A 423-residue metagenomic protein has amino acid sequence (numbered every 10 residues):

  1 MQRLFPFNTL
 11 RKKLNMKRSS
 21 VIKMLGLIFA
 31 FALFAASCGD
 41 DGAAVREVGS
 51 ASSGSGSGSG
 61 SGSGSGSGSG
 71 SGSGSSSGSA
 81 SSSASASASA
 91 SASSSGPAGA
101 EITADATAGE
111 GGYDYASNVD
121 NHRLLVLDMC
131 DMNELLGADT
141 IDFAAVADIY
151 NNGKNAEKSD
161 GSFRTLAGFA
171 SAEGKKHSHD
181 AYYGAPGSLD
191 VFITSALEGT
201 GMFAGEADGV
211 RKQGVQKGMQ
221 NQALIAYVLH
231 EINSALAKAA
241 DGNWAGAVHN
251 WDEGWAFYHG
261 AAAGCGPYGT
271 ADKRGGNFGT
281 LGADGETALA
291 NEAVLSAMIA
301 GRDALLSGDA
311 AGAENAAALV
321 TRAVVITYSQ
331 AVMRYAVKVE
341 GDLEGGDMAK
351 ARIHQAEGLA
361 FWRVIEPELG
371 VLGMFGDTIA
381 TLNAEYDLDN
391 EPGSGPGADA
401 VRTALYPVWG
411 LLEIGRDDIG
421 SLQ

Functional and structural regions predicted by a protein language model:
L10, L14-L25: Bacterial N-terminal signal peptides that target proteins for export
I22, R46-G49, D120: N-terminal non-cleavable signal-anchor helices
G26-F31: Hydrophobic helical h-region of N-terminal Sec-dependent signal peptides in bacterial secretory/periplasmic proteins
L33-S37: C-terminal motif of bacterial Sec signal peptides marking the signal peptidase cleavage site
D40-P97: Ser/Thr-rich, Pro/Gly/Ala-heavy low-complexity intrinsically disordered linkers and tails of secreted extracellular
G96-Q423: Mature extracytoplasmic or organellar-lumen-exposed domains after removal of signal/transit peptides
